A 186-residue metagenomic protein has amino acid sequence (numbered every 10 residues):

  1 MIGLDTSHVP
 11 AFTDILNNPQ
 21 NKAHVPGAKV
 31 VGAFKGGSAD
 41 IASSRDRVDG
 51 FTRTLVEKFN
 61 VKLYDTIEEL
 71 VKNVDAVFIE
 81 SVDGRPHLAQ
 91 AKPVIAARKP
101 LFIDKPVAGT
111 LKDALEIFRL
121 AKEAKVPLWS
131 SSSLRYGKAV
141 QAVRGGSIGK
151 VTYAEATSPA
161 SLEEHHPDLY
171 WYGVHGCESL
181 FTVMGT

Functional and structural regions predicted by a protein language model:
M1-A97, K122-E123: N-terminal glycine-/serine-/threonine-rich beta1-alpha1-beta2 phosphate-ribose binding loop of Rossmann-like
T6-P10, L88, L115, G137 (+1 more regions): A structural signal for well-ordered alpha-helical segments within the folded catalytic domains of diverse enzymes
R53, Q141, C177-F181: Active-site phosphate/pyrophosphate- and oxyanion-stabilizing loops and adjacent acidic/basic residues in soluble
D65, I103, L128-S130: Hydrophobic residues in well-ordered beta-strands that form the structural core
R98-P100, K105-P106: Short helix/strand-capping hinge loops at secondary-structure junctions that flank key functional elements
V107-H166, G176: A contiguous active-site-proximal alpha/beta segment in oxidoreductase catalytic domains
H165-P167, W171-T186: Contiguous beta-strand/loop segments that form the cofactor/metal-binding neighborhood of enzyme cores
